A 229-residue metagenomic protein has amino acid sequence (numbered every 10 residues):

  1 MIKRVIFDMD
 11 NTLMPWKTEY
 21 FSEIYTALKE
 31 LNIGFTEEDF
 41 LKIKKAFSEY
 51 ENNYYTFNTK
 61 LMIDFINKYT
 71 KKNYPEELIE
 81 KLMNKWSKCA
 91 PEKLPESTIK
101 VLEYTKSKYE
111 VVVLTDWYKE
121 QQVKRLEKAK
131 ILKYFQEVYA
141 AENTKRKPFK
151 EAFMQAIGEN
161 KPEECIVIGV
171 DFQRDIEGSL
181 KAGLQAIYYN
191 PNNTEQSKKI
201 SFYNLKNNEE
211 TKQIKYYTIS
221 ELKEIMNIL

Functional and structural regions predicted by a protein language model:
M1-K3, E103, V112, W117-L229: Asp-based, Mg2+/Mn2+-dependent phosphohydrolase catalytic module
M1-K42: Active-site neighborhood of HAD-like aspartate-dependent phosphohydrolases
T18-S22, E96, K100, K124 (+1 more regions): Generic recognition of short, well-ordered alpha-helical segments
Y20-L28, K44-F47, L82-W86, Q122 (+1 more regions): Hydrophobic alpha-helical core bundles mediating ligand binding, dimerization, or RNAP-core interactions
F21-Y25, T59-I63, K119: An amphipathic alpha-helix signature
L31-K45, T70-L82, K133-Y134: Short, surface-exposed acidic
S48-N84, E96: A metal-dependent, Asp-based hydrolase signature
K60, N84-V112, K150: Short, acidic loop-to-helix structural element flanking the phosphoryl-transfer center in phosphate-processing enzymes
